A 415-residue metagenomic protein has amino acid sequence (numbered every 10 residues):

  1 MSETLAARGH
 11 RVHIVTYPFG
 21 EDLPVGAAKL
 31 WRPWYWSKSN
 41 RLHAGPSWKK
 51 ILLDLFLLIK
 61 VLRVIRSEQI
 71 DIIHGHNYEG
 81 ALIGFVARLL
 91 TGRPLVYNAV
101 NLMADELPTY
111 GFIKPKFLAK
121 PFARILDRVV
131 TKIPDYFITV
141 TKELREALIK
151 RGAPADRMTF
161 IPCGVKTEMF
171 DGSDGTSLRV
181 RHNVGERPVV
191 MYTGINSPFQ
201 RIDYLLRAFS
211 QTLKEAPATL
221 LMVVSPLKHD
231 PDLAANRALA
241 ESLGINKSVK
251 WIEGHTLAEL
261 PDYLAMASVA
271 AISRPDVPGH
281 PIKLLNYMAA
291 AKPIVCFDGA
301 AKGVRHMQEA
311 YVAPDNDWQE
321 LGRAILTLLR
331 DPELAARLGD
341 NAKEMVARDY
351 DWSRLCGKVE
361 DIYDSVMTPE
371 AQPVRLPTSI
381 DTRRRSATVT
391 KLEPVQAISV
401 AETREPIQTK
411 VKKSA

Functional and structural regions predicted by a protein language model:
M1-D22, E68, T212, T382-R383 (+2 more regions): N-terminal subdomain of nucleotide-sugar transferases
I59-R66, L82, V86-L90, M103 (+1 more regions): Membrane-proximal helix-turn-helix segments that form the acceptor-binding/catalytic region of lipid-linked
E143, G164: Carbohydrate-associated surface elements
V184-F209, L221-M222: Conserved donor-binding/catalytic core segment of Leloir-type glycosyltransferases
V224-S225, L233-E259: Nucleotide-activated donor-binding/catalytic signature segment of Leloir-type glycosyltransferases, i.e., the conserved
S248, D262-G279, K292-P293: Acidic donor-binding loop of glycosyltransferase active sites
A301-L326, R330-R337: Change "using UDP/GDP/dTDP sugars" to "using nucleotide sugars
E320, T327, L334-D349, K358-D361: A short, well-ordered alpha-helix in the C-terminal region of glycosyltransferases
